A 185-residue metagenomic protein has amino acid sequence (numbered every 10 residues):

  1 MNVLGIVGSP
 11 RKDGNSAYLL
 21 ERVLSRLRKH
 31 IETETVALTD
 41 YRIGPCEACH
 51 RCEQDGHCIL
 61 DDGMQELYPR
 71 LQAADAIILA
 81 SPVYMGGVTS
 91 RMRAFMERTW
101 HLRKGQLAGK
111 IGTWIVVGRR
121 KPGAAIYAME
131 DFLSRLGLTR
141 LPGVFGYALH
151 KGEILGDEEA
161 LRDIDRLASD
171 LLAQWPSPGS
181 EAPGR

Functional and structural regions predicted by a protein language model:
M1-L102, F145, I154-R185: N-terminal beta1-alpha1-beta2 submodule of the flavodoxin-like/Rossmannoid cofactor-binding fold
L107-G146: Short, glycine-/small-residue-rich phosphate/pyrophosphate-handling segment
R120, E153-I154: Acidic pyrophosphate-coordinating catalytic loop
L149-H150: PGST-rich, cysteine-poor low-complexity/disordered linker and tail segments that act as flexible spacers
